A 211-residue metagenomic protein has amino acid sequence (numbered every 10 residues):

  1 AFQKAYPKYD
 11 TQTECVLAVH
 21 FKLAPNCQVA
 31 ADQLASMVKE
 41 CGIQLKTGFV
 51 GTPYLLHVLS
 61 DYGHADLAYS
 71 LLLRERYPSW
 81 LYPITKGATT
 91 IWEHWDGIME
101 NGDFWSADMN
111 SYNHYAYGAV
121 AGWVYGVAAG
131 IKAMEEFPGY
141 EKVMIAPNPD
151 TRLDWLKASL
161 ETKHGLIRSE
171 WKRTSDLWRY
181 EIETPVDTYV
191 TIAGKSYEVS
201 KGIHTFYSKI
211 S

Functional and structural regions predicted by a protein language model:
A1-F104, Y207-S208: Catalytic cores of carbohydrate-active enzymes
D66-S211: Non-catalytic C-terminal accessory modules of carbohydrate-active enzymes
